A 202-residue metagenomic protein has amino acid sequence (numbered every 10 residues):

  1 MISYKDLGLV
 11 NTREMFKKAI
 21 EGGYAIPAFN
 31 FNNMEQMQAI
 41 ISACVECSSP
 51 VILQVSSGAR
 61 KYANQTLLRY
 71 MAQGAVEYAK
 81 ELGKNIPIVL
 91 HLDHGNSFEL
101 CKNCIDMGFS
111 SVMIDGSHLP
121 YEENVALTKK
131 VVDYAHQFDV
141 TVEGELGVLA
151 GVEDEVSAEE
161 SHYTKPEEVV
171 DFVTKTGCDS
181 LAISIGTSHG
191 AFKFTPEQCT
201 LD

Functional and structural regions predicted by a protein language model:
I2-D6, G22-A28: Terminal accessory/targeting
L7-E21, M34-A59, Q65-N85, H94-D202: Alpha/beta enzyme core
I26-N30, L90-H91, M113: Short catalytic-loop micro-motif centered on adjacent basic/acidic residues
